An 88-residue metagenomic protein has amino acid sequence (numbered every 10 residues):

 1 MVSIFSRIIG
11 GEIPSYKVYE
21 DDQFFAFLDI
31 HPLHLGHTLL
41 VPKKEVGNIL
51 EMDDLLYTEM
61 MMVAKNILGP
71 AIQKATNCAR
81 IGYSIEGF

Functional and structural regions predicted by a protein language model:
M1-F88: HIT superfamily nucleotide-processing domains
